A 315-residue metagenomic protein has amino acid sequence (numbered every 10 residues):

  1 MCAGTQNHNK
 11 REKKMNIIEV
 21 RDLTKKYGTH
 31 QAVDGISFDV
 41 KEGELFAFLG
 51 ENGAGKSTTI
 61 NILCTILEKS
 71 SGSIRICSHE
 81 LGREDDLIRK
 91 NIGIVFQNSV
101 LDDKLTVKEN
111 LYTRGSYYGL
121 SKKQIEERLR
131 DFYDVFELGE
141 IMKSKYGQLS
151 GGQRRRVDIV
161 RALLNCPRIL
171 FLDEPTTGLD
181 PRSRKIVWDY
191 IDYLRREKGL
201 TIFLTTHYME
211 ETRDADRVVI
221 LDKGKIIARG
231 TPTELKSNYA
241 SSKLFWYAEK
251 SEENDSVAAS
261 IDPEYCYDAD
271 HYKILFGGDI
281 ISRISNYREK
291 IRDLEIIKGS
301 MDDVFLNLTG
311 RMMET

Functional and structural regions predicted by a protein language model:
G72-R83, L87-I88: Conserved ABC transporter NBD signature motif
Y112, S116, K123-I141: Conserved ABC ATPase "signature" region
K145-L149: Conserved ABC ATPase signature
L170-D173: Catalytic Walker B motif of ABC-type/P-loop ATPase nucleotide-binding domains
R229-G230: ABC ATPase "signature
S241-T315: Short, charged/small-residue-rich alpha-helical element at the C-terminal edge of ABC transporter nucleotide-binding
